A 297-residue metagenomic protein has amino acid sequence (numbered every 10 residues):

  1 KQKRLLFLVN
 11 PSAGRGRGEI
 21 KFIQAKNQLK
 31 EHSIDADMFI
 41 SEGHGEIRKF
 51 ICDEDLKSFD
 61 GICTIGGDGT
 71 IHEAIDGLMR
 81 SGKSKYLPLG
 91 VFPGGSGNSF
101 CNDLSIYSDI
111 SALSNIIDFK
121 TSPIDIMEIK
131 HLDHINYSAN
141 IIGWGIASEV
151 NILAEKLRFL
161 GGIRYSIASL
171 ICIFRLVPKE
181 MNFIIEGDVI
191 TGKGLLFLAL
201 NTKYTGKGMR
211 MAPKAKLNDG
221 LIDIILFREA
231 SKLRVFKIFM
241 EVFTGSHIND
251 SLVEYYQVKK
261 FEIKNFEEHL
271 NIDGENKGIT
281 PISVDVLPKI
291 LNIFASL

Functional and structural regions predicted by a protein language model:
K1-I65, D76, S111: ATP/NTP phosphate-donor binding region
I23, H32, S41, R80-L195 (+1 more regions): Catalytic core of DAGKc-family lipid kinases
I47, T70-A74, S99, I124: Short glycine/serine/threonine-rich phosphate/pyrophosphate-binding segments that cradle anionic phosphate groups
T70-S84: Short Gly/Thr/Asp-enriched flexible loops that form oxyanion-binding sites at enzyme active sites
G143, A147, L198-M211, N276: Glycine-rich phosphate/pyrophosphate-binding beta-alpha loops
R158-R164, P213-R234: Gly/Ser/Thr-rich active-site loops/lids in small-molecule metabolic enzymes that frequently grip phosphoryl groups
I185, V189-T191, K216, L226-L297: ATP/nucleoside-binding phosphotransfer catalytic cores, i.e., glycine-rich phosphate-binding loops
